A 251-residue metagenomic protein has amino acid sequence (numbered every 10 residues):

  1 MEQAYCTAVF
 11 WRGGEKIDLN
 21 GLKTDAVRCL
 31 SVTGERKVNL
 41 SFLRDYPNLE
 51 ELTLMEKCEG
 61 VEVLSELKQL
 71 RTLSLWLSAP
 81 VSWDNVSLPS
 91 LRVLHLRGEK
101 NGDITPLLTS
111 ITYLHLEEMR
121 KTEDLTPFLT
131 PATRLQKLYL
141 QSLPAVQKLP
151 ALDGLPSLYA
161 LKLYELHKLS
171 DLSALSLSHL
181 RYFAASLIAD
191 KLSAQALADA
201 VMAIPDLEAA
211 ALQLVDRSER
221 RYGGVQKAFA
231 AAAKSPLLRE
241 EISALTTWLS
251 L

Functional and structural regions predicted by a protein language model:
M1-I17, A26-N39, N48-V61, Q69-W83 (+7 more regions): Concave beta-strand-loop units of leucine-rich repeat
N20-L22: Polar, glycosylation-prone regions of secreted, cell-surface, and some intracellular proteins
L43, L64, L107, F128 (+2 more regions): Core hydrophobic positions of leucine-rich repeats
